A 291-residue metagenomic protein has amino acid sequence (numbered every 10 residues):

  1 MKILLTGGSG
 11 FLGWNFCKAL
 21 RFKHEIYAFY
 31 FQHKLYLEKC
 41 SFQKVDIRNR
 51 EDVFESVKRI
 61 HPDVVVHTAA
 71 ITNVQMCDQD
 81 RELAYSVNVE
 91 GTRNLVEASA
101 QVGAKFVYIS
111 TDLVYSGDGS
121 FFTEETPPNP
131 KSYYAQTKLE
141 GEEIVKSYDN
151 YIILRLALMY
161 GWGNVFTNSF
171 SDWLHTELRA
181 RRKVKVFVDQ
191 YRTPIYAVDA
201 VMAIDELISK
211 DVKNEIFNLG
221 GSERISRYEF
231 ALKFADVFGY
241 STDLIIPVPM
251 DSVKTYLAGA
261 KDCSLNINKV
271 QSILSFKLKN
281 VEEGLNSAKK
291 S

Functional and structural regions predicted by a protein language model:
I3-K23: N-terminal Rossmann NAD(P)H-binding glycine-rich loop of SDR-like oxidoreductase domains
I47-V87: NAD(P)H-binding glycine-rich loop region in Rossmannoid oxidoreductase-like domains and their noncatalytic homologs
Q79-V107: NAD(P)-cofactor binding segment of oxidoreductase domains
S86, E90-N94, V114-L154, L158-Y160: Catalytic helix-loop patch of NAD(P)-dependent Rossmann-fold dehydrogenases
E143-R192, D199-E206: NAD(P)-dependent short-chain dehydrogenase/reductase
Y160, V186-Y191, F217-R224, K233 (+1 more regions): Glycine-rich Rossmann NAD(P)(H)-binding loop
A203, K210-T255: Mid/C-terminal beta-alpha module of Rossmann-like enzyme folds, strongest in SDR-family dehydrogenases/epimerases
S226-L232, P249-A288: Conserved C-terminal active-site "lid" loop/helix of NAD(P)H-dependent oxidoreductases that clamps the redox cofactor
